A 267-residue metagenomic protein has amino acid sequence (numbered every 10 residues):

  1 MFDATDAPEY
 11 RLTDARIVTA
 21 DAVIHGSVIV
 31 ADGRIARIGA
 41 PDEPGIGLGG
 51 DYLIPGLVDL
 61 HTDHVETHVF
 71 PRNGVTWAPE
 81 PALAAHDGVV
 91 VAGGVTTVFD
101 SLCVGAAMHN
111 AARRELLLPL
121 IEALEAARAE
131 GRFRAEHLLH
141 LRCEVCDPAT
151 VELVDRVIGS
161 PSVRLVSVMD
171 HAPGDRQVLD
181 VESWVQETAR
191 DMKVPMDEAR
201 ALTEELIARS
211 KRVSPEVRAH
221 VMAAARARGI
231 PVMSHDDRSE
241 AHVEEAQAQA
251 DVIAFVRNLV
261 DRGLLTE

Functional and structural regions predicted by a protein language model:
F2-R11, R16-I54: Histidine-rich, glycine-flanked metal-binding segment
D14-A15, A20, G49, G56 (+5 more regions): Fold-independent oxyanion-binding glycine-rich loops and adjacent beta-strand/coil segments at enzyme active sites
P44, L48-D51, L83-V90, V151-V166: Short amphipathic alpha-helices and their capping/turn segments at secondary-structure boundaries
D51-L120: Metal-associated gating/positioning segment near the N- to mid-region
V58-L60, V98-D100, H137-L141, R164-V168 (+3 more regions): Hydrophobic faces of well-ordered beta-strands that scaffold small-molecule active sites in alpha/beta enzyme cores
G93, P161, A248-Q249: Structural motif
G105-R238: Metal-coordinating catalytic core of metallo-dependent amide/deamination hydrolases
L139, A227, D236-E267: Active-site-adjacent C-terminal substructures of enzyme catalytic domains
